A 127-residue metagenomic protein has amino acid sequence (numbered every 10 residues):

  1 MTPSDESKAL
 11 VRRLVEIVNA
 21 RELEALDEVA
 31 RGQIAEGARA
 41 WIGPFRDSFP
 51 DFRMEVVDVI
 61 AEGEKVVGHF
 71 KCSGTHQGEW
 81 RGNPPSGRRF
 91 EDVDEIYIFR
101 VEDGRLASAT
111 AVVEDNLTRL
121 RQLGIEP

Functional and structural regions predicted by a protein language model:
M1-P127: C-terminal and inter-domain tail/linker signature
